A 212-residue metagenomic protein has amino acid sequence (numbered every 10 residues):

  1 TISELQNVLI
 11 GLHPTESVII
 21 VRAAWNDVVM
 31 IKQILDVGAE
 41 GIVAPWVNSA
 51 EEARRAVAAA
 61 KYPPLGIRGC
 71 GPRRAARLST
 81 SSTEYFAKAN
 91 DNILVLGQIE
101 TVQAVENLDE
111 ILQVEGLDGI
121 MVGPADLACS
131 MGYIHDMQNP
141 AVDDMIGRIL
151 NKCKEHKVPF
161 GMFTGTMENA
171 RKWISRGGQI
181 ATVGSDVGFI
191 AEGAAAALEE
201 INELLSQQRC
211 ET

Functional and structural regions predicted by a protein language model:
T1-T212: Expand to "…catalyze enediolate/carbanion chemistry for C-C bond making/breaking, isomerization, decarboxylation
